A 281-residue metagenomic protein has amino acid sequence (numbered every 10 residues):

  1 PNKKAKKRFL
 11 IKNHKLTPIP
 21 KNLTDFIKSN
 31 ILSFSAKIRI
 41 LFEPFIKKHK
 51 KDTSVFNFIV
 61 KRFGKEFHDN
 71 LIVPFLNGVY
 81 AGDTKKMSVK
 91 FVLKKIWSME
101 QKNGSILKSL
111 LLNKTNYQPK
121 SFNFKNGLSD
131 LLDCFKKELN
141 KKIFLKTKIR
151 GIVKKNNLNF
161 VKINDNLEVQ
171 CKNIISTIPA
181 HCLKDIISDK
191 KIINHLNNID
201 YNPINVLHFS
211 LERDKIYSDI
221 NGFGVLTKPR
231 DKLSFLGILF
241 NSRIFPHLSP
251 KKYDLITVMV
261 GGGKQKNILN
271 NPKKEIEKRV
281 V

Functional and structural regions predicted by a protein language model:
P1-F9, E66-N70, Y201, I216-D219: A short alpha-helix-loop-beta-strand transition element characteristic of N-terminal alpha/beta dinucleotide-binding
P1-K47: Dinucleotide-binding Rossmann-like beta1-alpha1 core, especially the glycine-rich loop that anchors the ADP
K6, K15, I38-V153: Active-site/ligand-binding neighborhood in enzyme catalytic cores
R8, T17, T24, G78 (+7 more regions): Flexible, active-site-adjacent loop/turn segments at secondary-structure boundaries
K15, T24, I31-L32, V92 (+9 more regions): Short capping/connector residues at structural and topological boundaries
K37, L112-K114, I256-G262: Short, basic/glycine-rich phosphate-binding loops at helix/coil junctions that contact nucleotide phosphates
T147-K274, K278: Mid-domain catalytic core of redox enzymes that form a hydrophobic substrate pocket/lid adjacent to a catalytic redox
V281: C-terminal catalytic lobe of FAD-dependent flavoproteins
